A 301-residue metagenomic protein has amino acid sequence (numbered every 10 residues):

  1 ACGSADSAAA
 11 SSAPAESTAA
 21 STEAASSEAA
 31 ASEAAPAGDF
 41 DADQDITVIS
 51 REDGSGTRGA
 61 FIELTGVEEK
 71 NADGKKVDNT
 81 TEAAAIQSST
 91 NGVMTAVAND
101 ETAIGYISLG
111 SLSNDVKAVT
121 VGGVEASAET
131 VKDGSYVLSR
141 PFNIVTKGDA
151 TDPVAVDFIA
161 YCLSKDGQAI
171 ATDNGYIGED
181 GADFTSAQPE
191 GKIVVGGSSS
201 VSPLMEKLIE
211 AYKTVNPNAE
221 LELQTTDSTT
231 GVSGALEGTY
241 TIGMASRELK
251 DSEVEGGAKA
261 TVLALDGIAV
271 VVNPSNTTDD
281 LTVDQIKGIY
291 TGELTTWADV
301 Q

Functional and structural regions predicted by a protein language model:
G3-A20, A24-A25, A29-Q301: Exported/periplasmic ABC-transporter solute-binding proteins
